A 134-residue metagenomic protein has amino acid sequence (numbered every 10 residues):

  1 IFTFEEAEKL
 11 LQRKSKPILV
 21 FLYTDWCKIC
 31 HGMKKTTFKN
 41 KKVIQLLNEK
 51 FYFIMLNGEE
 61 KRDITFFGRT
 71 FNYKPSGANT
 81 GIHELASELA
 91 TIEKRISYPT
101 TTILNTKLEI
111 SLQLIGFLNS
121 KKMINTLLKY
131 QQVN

Functional and structural regions predicted by a protein language model:
I1-I18, A86: A short beta-strand-turn-helix
E5, K121-I124, L128: Amphipathic, non-transmembrane alpha-helical secondary structure
R13-H31: Short active-site neighborhood of thiol/selenol oxidoreductases, capturing the structured segment around
D25-I29, T37, G58-D63, L108 (+1 more regions): Solvent-exposed loop/turn segments at secondary-structure junctions within structured extracellular/periplasmic domains
K34: Cys/His-rich microdomains that often coordinate metals
K41-V43, N48-S111, N125-V133: Thioredoxin-like thiol-disulfide oxidoreductase module
L112-L118: Short, exposed beta-strand-loop hairpins at the edges of beta-sheets in extracellular/periplasmic proteins
